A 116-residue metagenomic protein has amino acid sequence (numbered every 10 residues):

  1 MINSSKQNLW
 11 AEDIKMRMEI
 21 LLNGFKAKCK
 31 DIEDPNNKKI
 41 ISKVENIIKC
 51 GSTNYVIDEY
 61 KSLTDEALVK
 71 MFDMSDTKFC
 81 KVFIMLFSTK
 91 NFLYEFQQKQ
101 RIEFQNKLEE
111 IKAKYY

Functional and structural regions predicted by a protein language model:
M1-Y116: Charged, low-complexity intrinsically disordered segments and flexible loops
